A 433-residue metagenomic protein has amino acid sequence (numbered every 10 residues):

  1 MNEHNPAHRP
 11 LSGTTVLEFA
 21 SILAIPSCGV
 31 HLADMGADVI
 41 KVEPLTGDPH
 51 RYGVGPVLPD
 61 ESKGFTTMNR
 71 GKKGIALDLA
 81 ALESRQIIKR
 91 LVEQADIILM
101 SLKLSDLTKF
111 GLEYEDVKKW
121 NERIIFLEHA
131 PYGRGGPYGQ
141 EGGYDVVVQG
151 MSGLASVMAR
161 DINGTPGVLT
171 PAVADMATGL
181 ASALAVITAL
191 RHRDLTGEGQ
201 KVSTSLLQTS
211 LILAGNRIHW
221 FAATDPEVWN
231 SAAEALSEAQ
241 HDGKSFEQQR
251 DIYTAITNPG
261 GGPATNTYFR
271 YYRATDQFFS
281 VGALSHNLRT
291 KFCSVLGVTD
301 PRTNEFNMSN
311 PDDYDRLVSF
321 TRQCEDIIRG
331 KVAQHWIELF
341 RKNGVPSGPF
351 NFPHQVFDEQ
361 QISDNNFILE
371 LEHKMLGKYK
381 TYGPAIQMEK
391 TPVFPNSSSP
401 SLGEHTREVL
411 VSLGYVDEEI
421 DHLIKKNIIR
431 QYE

Functional and structural regions predicted by a protein language model:
M1-L195, S401, R407-E433: N-terminal helix-loop segment corresponding to the beta1-alpha1 unit of nucleotide/adenylate-binding folds
M1-T15, A239, G243-F246, I252 (+2 more regions): Terminal low-complexity tails and localization/encapsulation signals of metabolic enzymes
V39, R341-Q355, V416-D421: Short, well-structured beta-strand/strand-turn elements
T46, P131-G133, L206-L213, I218 (+3 more regions): Glycine-rich beta-alpha junction loops
G167-A177, G197, K201, P259-G260 (+4 more regions): A short glycine-threonine-serine/GTX helix/turn-capping micro-motif
G167-S231: Conserved anion/nucleotide-ligand pocket segment
A222-G262: Charged, glycine/proline-rich intrinsically disordered loops and linkers
I252-I256, G260-N343, S347: Aromatic-enriched alpha-helical interface/lid elements that frame and gate functional surfaces
